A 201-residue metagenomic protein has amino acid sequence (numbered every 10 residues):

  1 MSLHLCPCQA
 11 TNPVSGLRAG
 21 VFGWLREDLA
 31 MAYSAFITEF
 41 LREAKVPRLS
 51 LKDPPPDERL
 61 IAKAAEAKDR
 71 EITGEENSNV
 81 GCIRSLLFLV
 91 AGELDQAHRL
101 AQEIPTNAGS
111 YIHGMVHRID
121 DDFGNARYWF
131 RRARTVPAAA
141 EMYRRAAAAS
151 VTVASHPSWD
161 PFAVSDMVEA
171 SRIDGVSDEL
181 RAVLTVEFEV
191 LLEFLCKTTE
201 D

Functional and structural regions predicted by a protein language model:
C6-C8: Cysteine-centered motifs
A10-T11, A19: Ala/Thr-enriched low-complexity intrinsically disordered regions
L17-A30: Short, Lys/Arg-enriched N-terminal segments with co-localized hydrophobic residues within the first ~10-30 amino acids
D28-E103, R132, V136-D201: N-terminal alpha-helical interaction modules that lie
R99-D121, A138: Short, charge-rich amphipathic alpha-helical segments embedded in non-transmembrane helical bundles/solenoids
F123-R132: Conserved alpha-helical segments that form or flank metal/cofactor-binding pockets of metalloenzymes
